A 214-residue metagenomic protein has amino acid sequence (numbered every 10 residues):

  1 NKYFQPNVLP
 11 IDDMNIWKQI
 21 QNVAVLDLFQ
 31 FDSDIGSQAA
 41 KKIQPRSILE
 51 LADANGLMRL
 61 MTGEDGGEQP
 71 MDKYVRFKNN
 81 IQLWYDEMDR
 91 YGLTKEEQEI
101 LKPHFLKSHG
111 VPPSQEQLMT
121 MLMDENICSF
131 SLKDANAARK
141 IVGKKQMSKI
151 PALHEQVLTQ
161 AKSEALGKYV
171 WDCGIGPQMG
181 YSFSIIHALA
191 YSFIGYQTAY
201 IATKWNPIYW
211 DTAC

Functional and structural regions predicted by a protein language model:
N1-C214: Noncatalytic, beta-rich nucleic-acid-contacting surfaces in large DNA/RNA-processing enzymes
